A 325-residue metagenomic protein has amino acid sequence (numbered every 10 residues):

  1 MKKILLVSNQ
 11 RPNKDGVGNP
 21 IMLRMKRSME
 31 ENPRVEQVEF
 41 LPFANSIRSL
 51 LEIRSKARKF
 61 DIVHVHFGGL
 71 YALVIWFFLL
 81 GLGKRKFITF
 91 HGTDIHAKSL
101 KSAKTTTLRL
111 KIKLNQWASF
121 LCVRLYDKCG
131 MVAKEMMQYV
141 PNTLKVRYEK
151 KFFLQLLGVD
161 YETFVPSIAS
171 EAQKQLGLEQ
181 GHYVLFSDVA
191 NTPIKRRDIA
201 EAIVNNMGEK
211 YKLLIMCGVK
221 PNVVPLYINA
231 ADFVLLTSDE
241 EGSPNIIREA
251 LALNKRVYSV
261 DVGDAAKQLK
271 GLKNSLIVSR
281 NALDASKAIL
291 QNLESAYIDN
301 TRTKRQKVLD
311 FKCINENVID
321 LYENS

Functional and structural regions predicted by a protein language model:
P20, R280, E294-N324: A charged, aromatic-enriched C-terminal amphipathic alpha-helix characteristic of glycosyltransferases across folds
R54, R109-C129, N229: Membrane-proximal helix-turn-helix segments that form the acceptor-binding/catalytic region of lipid-linked
F120-K150, V159, T163: A short, active-site helix/loop in glycosyltransferases that binds the activated sugar's phosphate group
V159, L178-K195, E201-G208: Conserved donor-binding/catalytic core segment of Leloir-type glycosyltransferases
V165-L178: A short helix/loop element that forms part of the nucleotide-sugar donor recognition site in Leloir-type
D239: Aromatic "clamp/platform" in nucleotide-sugar-dependent glycosyltransferases that forms part of the donor/acceptor
R256-S259: Short hydrophobic beta-strand element within catalytic cores of glycosyltransferases and related nucleotide-activated
G271-L283, L290-E294: Conserved acidic donor-binding segment of nucleotide-sugar-dependent glycosyltransferases
